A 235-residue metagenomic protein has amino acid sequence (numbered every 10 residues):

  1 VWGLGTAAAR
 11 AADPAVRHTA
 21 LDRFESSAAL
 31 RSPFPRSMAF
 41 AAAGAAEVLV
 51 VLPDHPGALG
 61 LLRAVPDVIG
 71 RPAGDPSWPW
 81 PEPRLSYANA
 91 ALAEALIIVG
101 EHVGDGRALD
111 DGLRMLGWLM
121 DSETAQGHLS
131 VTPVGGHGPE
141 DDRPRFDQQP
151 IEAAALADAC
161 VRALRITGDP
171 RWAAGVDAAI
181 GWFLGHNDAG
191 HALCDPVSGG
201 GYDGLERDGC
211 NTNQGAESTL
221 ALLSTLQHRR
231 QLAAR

Functional and structural regions predicted by a protein language model:
V1-R235: Glycan-recognition and catalytic cores of secretory/periplasmic carbohydrate-active enzymes
